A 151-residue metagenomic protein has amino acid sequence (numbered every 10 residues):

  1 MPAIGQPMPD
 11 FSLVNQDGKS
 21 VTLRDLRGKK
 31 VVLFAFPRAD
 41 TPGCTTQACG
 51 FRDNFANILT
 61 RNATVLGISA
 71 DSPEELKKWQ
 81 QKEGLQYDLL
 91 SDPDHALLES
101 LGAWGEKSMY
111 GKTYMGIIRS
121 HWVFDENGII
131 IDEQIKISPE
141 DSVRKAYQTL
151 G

Functional and structural regions predicted by a protein language model:
M1-G151: Chalcogenol-based redox active-site neighborhoods
